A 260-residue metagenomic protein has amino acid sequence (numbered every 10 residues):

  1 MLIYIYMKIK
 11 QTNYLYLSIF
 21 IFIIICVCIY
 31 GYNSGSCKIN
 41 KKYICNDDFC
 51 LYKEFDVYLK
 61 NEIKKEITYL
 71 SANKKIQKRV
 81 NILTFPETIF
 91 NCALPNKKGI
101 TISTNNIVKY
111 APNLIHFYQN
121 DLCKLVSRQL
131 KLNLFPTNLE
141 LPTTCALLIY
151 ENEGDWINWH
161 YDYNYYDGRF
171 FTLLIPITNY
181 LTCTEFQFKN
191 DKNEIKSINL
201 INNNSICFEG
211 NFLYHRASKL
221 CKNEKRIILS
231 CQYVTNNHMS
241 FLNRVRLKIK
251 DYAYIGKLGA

Functional and structural regions predicted by a protein language model:
I3-I5: Intrinsically disordered, low-complexity terminal segments enriched in Ser/Thr
I9-T101, H116, N120, I255-A260: N-terminal auxiliary "cap/dimerization" subdomain that precedes the catalytic jelly-roll/cupin core of mononuclear
E54-F55, L148-E151, P176, E209-N211 (+1 more regions): Structured loops at beta-to-helix junctions and adjacent beta-edge loops in soluble globular domains
N91-T144: Signature of the catalytic double-stranded beta-helix
K124, Y150-D155, T178-T182, L213: Short, charged/polar surface micro-motifs in flexible loops or helix N-caps
L148-N164: Conserved short histidine dyad/triad with adjacent acidic residue
Y166-T182: Short, conserved beta-strand element in jelly-roll/cupin
Y180-A260: Catalytic core of Fe(II)/2-oxoglutarate
